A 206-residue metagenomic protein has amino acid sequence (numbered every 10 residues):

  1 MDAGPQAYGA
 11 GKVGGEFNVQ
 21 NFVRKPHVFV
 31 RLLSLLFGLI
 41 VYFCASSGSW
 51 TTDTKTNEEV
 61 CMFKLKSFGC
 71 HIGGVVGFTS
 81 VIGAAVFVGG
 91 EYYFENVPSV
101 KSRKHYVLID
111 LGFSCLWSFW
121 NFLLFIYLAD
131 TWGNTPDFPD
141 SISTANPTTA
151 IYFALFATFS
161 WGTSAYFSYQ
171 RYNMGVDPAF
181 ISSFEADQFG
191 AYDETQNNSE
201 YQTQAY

Functional and structural regions predicted by a protein language model:
M1-V30, I40, C44-K64, N96-R103 (+2 more regions): Intrinsically disordered terminal tails
R24-G48, K66-N134, A150-A154, S160-R171: Signature of small four-pass
